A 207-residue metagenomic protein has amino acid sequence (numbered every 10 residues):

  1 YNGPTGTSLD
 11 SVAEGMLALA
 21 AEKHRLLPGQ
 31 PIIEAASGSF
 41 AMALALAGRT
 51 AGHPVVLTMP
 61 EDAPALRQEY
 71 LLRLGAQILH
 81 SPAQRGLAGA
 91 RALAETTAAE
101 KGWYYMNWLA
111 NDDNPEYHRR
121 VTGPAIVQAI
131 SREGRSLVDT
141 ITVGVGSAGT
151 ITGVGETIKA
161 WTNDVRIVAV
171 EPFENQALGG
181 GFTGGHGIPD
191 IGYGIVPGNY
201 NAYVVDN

Functional and structural regions predicted by a protein language model:
Y1-N207: PLP-dependent amino-acid enzyme catalytic core
